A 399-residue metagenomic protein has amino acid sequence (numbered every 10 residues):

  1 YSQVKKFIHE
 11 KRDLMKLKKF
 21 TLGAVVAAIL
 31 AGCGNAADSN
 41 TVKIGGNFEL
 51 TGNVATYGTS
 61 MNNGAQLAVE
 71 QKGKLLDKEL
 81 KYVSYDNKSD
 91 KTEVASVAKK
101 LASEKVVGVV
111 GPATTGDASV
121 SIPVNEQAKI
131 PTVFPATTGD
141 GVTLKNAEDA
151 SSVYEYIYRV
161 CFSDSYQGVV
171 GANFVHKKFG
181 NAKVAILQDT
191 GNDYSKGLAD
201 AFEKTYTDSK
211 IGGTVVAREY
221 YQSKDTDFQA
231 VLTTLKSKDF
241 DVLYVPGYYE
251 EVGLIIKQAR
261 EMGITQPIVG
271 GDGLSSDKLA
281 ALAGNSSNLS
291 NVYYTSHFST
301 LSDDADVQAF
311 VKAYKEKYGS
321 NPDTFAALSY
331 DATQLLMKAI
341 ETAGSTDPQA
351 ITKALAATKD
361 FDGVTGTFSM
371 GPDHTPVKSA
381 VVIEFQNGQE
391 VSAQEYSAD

Functional and structural regions predicted by a protein language model:
Y1-K43, L75, S103, S397-D399: Short, low-complexity disordered leader/linker segments with a strong preference for bacterial N-terminal type II
G34-F48, G73-E79, H176-A182: Immediate post-signal peptide segment of exported/extracytoplasmic ligand-binding proteins
S39, N62-Y82, T207-G213: Signal peptide-proximal N-terminal region of secreted/periplasmic/extracellular or secretory-lumen proteins
G45-G64, K72, Y85-T92, A113-G116 (+5 more regions): Extracytoplasmic "Venus flytrap"
Y57-M61, Q71, L75-A147, Y221-Q229 (+2 more regions): Beta-alpha junction/loop-to-helix N-cap segments that form part of ligand/metal-binding clefts
V106-V216, P267-S286, S290-N291: Extracytoplasmic ligand/sensor domains, especially the bilobed periplasmic-binding protein
G139, I256-Y330, E390-S392, Y396-S397: Extracellular/periplasmic periplasmic-binding protein-like sensory domains
E316-A326, M337-E390: Segments of small-molecule ligand-sensing domains
